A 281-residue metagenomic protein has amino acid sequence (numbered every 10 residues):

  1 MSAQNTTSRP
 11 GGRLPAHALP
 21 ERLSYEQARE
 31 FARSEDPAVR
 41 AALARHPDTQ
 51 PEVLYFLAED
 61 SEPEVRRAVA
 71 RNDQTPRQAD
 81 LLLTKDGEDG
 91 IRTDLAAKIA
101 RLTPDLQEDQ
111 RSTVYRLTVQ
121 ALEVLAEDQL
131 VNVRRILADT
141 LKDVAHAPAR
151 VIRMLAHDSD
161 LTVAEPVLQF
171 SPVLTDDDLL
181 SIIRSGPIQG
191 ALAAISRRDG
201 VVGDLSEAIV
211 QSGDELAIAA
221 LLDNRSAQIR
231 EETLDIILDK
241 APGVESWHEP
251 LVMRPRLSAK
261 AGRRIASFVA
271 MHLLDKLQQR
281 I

Functional and structural regions predicted by a protein language model:
M1-I281: Alpha-helical scaffold segments
